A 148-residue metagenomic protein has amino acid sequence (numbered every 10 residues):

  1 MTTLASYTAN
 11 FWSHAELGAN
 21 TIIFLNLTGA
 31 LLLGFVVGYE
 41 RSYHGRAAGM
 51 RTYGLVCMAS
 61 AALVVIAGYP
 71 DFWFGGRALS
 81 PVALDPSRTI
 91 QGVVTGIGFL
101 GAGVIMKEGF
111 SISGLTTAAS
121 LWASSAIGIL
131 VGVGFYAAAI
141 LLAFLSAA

Functional and structural regions predicted by a protein language model:
M1-S80, D85-S87: Alpha-helical transmembrane segments and their membrane-interface boundaries that form or gate the permeation pathway
Y39, A61, L100-G103, S125-L130 (+1 more regions): Alpha-helical transmembrane segments of multipass membrane proteins
Y43-R46, I105-T117: Membrane-helix interface "capping/anchor" motifs
L55-V65, A119-G132: Small-residue-rich segments of transmembrane alpha-helices in multi-pass membrane proteins, especially helix faces
G68-Y69, R88-L100: Ligand-binding beta-strand-loop-alpha-helix segment within the catalytic cores of soluble metabolic enzymes
R88-T89, G134-S146: Loop-to-transmembrane alpha-helix initiation sites
V94-G101, S120-A123, L145: Membrane-embedded alpha-helical core segments of multi-pass
S113-A119, A137-L142: Hydrophobic alpha-helical membrane segments of integral membrane proteins
